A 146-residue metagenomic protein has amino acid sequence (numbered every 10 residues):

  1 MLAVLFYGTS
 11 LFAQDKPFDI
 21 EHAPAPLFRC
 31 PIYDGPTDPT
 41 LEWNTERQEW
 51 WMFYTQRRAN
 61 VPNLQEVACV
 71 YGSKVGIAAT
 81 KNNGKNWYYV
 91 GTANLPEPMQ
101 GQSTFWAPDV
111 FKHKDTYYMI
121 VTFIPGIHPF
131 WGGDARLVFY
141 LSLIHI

Functional and structural regions predicted by a protein language model:
M1-G8: Bacterial N-terminal signal peptides
A13-H145: Carbohydrate-active catalytic/glycan-binding domains of CAZyme proteins, especially the secreted or lumenal ectodomains
